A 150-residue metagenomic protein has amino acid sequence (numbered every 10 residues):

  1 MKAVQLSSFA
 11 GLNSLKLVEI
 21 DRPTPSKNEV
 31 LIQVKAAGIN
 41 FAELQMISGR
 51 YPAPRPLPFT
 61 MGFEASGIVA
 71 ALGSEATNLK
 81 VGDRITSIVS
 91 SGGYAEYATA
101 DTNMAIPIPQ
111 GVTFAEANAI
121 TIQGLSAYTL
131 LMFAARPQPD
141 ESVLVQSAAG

Functional and structural regions predicted by a protein language model:
L6, I47, A70-G73, T99-T102: Short beta-strand-to-turn element immediately C-terminal to the catalytic PLP-Schiff-base lysine in fold type I
S8, S74, Q110: Short, conserved catalytic or interaction motifs in soluble domains
G11, K16, N28, F63 (+2 more regions): Exposed loop/turn and edge beta-strand positions of beta-sandwich/beta-sheet ligand-binding modules
L17-R22, S66-I68, Y97-T99, A105: Conserved hydrophobic/aromatic beta-strand scaffold that supports enzyme active sites
D21-G38, R50-G92: Glycine-rich beta-strand-centered segment in the early N-terminal region that forms part of a ligand/cofactor-binding
A36, T86-A148: NAD(P)H dinucleotide-binding glycine-rich loop of Rossmann-like/cofactor-binding domains, especially the beta1-alpha1
A42-S48: Cytochrome P450 core scaffold surrounding the K-helix E-X-X-R motif and the conserved "meander" helix-loop region
